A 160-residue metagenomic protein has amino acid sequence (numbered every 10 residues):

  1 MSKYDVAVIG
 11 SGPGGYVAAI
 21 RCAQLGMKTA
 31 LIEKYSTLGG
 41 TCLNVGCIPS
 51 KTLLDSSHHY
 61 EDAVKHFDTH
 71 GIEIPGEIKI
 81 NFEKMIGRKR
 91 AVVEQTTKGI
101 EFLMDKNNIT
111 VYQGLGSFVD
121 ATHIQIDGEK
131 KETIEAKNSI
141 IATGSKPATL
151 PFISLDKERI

Functional and structural regions predicted by a protein language model:
M1-G12: Beta1/beta-strand and adjacent pyrophosphate-binding region of the FAD-binding site in flavoprotein oxidoreductases
S2-Y4, R21-M27, E33-R159: Glycine-rich flavin
I9, I32-E33: The conserved SAM/SAH-binding core of class I Rossmann-like methyltransferase domains, concentrating on the hydrophobic
G15: N-terminal Rossmann-fold NAD(P) dinucleotide-binding loop
A18: Aromatic/hydrophobic pocket-lining residues that form π-stacking "cages" and hydrophobic walls in ligand
